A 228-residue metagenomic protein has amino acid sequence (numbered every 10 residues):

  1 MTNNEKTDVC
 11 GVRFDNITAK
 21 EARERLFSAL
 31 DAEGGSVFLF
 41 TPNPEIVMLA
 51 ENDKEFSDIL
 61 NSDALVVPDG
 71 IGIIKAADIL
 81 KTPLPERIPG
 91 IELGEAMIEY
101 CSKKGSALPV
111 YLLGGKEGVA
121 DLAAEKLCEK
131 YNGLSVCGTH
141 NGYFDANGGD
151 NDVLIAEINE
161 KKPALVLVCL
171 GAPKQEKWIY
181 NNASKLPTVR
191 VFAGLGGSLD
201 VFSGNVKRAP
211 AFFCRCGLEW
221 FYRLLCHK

Functional and structural regions predicted by a protein language model:
M1-E92: N-terminal nucleotide/polyanion-binding subdomain common to many enzyme families
S36, S106-A107, P187-R190: A short helix->loop->beta-strand "cap" motif at the edges of active sites that frequently abuts
N43-I46, L170-Q175, S198: Short glycine-rich anion-binding loops that position phosphate/pyrophosphate groups of nucleotides and phosphorylated
A64, C137, A164, R190: Conserved acidic residues
I74-E157, K161: Conserved beta-alpha
A124, E176-K185: Short Gly/Thr/Asp-enriched flexible loops that form oxyanion-binding sites at enzyme active sites
N141-A146, R190-C226: Short, flexible loop segments at boundaries between secondary-structure elements
I158-A172: Proline-aspartate-enriched helix->loop->beta-strand connector
